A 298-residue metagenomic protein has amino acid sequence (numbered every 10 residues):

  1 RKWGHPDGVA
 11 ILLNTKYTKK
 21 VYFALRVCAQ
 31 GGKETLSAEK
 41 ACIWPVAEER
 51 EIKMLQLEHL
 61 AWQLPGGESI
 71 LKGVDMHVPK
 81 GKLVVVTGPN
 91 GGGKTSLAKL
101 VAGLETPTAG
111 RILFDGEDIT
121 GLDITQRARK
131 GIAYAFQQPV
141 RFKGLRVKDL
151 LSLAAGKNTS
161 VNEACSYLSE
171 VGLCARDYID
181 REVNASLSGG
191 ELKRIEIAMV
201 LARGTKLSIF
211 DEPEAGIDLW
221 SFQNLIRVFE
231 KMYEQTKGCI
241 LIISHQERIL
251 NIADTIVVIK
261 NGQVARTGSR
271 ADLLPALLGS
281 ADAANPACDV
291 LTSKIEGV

Functional and structural regions predicted by a protein language model:
L55-L57, I70-G73: Conserved structural motif at the start of ABC-family nucleotide-binding domains
T87-P89: The feature captures the beta-strand-to-loop junction immediately N-terminal to the Walker
A102: Helix-to-loop junction immediately C-terminal to a conserved catalytic motif
G110-E117, E163: Conserved ABC transporter NBD signature motif
D118-A133, L277: ABC ATPase NBD coupling module
Q138, G144-E163: Q-loop/switch helix immediately C-terminal to the Walker
I209-P213, W220: Walker B catalytic motif
